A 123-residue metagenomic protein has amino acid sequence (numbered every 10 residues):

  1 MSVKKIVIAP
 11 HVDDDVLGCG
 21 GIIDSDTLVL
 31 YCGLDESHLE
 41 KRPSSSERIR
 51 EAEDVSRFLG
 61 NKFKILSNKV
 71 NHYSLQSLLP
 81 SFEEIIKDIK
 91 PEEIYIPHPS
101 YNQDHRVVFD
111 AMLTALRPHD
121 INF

Functional and structural regions predicted by a protein language model:
M1-I89, L113-D120: Active-site rim/loop-helix segments in enzyme catalytic domains that contact anionic ligands
N71-L75, H98-H105: Acidic, metal-coordinating catalytic cores used for nucleic-acid/nucleotide bond scission and strand-transfer chemistry
E83-S100, V108: Proline-aspartate-enriched helix->loop->beta-strand connector
E93, N122-F123: Short, structured loop/turn "capping" segments at alpha-beta junctions
D104-L116: Short Gly/Thr/Asp-enriched flexible loops that form oxyanion-binding sites at enzyme active sites
